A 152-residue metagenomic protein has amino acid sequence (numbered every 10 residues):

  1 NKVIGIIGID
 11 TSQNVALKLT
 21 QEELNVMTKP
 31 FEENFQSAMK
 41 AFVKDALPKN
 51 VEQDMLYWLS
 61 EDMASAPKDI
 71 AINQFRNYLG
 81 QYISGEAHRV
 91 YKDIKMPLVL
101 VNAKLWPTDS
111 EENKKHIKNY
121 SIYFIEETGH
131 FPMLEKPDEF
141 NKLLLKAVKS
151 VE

Functional and structural regions predicted by a protein language model:
K2-S37: Flexible "cap/lid" loop of the alpha/beta hydrolase fold
I7-T11, P67, E135: Conserved acidic functional residues
G8-T11, A103, E127: Active-site loop/turn elements of alpha/beta-hydrolase fold enzymes, especially the short glycine-/histidine-rich
T11, V26-P30, K40-E52, L59-M63 (+1 more regions): Helix-loop "lid/cap" segments that line or gate small-molecule binding pockets
L17-K18, S110-E112, L134: Short glycine-/acidic-enriched loop or helix-start segments at secondary-structure transitions that form or flank
Q53, S65-F124: Conserved serine/cysteine hydrolase catalytic core
Y120-E152: Catalytic active-site module of serine/aspartate enzymes centered on a nucleophile-bearing elbow/loop
